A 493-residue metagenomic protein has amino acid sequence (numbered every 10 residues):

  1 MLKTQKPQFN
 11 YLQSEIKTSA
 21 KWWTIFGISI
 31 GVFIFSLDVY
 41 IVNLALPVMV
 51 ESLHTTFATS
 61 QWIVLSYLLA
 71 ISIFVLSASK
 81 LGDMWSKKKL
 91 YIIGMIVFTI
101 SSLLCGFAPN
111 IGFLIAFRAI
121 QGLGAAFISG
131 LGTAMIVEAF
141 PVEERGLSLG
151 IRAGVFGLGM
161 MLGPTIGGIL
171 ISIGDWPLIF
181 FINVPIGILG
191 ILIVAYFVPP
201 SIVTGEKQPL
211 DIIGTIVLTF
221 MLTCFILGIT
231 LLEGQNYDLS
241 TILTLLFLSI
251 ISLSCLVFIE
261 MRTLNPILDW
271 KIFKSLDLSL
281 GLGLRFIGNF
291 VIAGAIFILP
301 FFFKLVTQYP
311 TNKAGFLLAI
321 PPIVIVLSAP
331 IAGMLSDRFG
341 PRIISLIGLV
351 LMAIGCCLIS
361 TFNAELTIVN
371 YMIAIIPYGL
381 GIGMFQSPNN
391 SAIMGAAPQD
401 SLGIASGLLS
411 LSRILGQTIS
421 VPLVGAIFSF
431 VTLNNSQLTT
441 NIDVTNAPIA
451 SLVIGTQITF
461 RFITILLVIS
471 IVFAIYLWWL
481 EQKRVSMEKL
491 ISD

Functional and structural regions predicted by a protein language model:
M1-A20, V444-A447, L477-D493: Intrinsic disorder in cytosolic terminal tails and internal cytosolic loops of multi-pass membrane transporters
L2-Y196, S328, A332, F339 (+5 more regions): Transmembrane-helix bundle of Major Facilitator Superfamily
K3-K6, G190, N434-T445: Peri-membrane helix termini and adjoining interfacial loops of integral membrane proteins
W22-L37, V42-L44, F57, S240-L248 (+3 more regions): 12-transmembrane solute porter fold
V42-A45, L65, A78, G132 (+7 more regions): Hydrophobic/aromatic residues in alpha-helical transmembrane segments
E51-S52, L227-D238, K304-Y309, F362-L366 (+2 more regions): Membrane-interface helix termini and inter-helical loops of multi-pass transporters
G154, L158-G174, L227, L415-Q437: A gly/Pro-rich, aromatic-decorated transmembrane alpha-helix motif that marks the paired, flexible gating helices
S172-L284, Y309-P310, F316-L317, F460 (+1 more regions): Hydrophobic transmembrane-helix bundles of small-molecule transporters
